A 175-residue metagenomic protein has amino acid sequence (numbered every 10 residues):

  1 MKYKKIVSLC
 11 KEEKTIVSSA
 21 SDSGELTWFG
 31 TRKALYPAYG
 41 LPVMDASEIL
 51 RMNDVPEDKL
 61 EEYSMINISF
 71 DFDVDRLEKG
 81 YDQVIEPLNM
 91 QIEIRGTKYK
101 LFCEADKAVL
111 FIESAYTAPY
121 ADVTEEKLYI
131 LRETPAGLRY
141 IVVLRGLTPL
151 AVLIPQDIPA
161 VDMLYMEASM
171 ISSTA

Functional and structural regions predicted by a protein language model:
M1-Y39: The feature marks the first
T31-A34, Y39-G40, S47-A175: C-terminal functional regions that serve as terminal interaction/effector modules
